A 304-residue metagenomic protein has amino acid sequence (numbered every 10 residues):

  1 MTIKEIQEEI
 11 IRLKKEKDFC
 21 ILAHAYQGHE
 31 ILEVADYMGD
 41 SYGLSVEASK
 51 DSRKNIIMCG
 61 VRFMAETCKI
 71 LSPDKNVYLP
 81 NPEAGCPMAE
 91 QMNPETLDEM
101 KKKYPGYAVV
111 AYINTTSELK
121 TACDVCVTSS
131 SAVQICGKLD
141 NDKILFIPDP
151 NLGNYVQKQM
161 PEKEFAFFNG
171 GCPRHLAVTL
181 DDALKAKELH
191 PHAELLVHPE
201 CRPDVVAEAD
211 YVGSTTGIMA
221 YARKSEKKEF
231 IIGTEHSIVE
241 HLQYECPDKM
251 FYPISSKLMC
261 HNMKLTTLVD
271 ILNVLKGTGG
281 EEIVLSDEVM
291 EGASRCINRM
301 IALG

Functional and structural regions predicted by a protein language model:
M1-I232, I238-G304: Active-site loop-to-helix "anion-binding N-cap" substructures in soluble metabolic enzymes
